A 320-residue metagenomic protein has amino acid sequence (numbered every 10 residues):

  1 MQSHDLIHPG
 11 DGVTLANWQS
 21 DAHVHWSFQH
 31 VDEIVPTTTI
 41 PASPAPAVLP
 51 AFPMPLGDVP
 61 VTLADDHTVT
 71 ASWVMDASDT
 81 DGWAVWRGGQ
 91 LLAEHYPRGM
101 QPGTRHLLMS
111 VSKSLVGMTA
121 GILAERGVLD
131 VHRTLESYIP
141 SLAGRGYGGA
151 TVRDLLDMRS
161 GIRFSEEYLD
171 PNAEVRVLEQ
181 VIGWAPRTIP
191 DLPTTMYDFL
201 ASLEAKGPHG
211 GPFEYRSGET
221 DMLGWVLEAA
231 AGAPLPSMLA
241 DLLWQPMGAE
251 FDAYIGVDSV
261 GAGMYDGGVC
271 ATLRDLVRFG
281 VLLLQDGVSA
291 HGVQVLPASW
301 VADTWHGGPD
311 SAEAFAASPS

Functional and structural regions predicted by a protein language model:
M1-Q101, V128-L129, D157, G161 (+1 more regions): N-terminal leader/targeting segments and the immediately adjacent pre-domain N-terminus
S72, Q90-H95, E136-S137, N172-H209 (+1 more regions): Short, charged, amphipathic alpha-helices and their helix-cap/turn boundaries
W73-G82, P97-G146, A150, P208-Y215 (+1 more regions): Short active-site loop at a secondary-structure junction that contains or immediately precedes the catalytic residue(s)
M75, G121, E136, R153-L156 (+8 more regions): Non-transmembrane alpha-helical segments in soluble domains of secreted/periplasmic/extracellular proteins
G89, L107-H132, L155, L223-L227 (+1 more regions): Active-site SXXK
L107, E125-E167, S202, G218 (+2 more regions): Active-site helix/loop module of the DD-peptidase/beta-lactamase fold, centered on the serine-lysine SxxK catalytic
V152-D157, I162-D221, A229, L283 (+1 more regions): Functionally critical mobile loop/hinge segments
T194, D198, E204, P212-F213 (+3 more regions): Penicillin-binding protein/beta-lactamase superfamily catalytic region
